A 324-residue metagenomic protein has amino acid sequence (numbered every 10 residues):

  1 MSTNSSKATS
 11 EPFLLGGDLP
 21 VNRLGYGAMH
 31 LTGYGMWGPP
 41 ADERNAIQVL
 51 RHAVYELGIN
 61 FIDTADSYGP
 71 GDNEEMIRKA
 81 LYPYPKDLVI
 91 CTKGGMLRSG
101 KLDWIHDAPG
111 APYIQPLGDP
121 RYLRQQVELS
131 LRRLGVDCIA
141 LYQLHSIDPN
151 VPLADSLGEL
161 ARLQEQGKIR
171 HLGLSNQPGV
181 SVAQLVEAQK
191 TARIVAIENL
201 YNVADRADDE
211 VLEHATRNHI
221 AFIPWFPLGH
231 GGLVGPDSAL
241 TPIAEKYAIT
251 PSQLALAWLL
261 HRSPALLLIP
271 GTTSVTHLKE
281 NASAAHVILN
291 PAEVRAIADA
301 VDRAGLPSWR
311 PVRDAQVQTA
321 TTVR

Functional and structural regions predicted by a protein language model:
M1-T92, V323-R324: N-terminal binding-site loop/beta-alpha segment at the start of enzyme catalytic domains that lines or forms
T3, P12, I147-R324: Beta/alpha (TIM)-barrel catalytic core signal, keyed to glycine-rich beta->alpha loops juxtaposed to Asp/Glu that bind
L19-L24, L57-N60, Y84-L88, V136-A140 (+4 more regions): Short, well-ordered coil/turn segments that N-cap beta-strands
L31-R44, A108-R121, H145: Active-site mouth loops of central-metabolism enzymes
P40-A53, P116-R133, V180-L185: Short, acidic/polar
D87-S99, N199: A short, structured active-site edge motif that brings together acidic residues
L97, K101-A108: Short, flexible, mixed-charge acidic loops at enzyme active sites
L131-P149: Active-site groove signature of glycoside hydrolases
